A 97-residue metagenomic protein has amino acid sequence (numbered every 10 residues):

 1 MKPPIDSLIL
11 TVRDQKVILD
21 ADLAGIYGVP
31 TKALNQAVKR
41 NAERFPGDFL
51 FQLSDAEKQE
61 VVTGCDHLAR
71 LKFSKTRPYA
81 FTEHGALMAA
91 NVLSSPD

Functional and structural regions predicted by a protein language model:
M1-D97: Basic, low-complexity intrinsically disordered segments
